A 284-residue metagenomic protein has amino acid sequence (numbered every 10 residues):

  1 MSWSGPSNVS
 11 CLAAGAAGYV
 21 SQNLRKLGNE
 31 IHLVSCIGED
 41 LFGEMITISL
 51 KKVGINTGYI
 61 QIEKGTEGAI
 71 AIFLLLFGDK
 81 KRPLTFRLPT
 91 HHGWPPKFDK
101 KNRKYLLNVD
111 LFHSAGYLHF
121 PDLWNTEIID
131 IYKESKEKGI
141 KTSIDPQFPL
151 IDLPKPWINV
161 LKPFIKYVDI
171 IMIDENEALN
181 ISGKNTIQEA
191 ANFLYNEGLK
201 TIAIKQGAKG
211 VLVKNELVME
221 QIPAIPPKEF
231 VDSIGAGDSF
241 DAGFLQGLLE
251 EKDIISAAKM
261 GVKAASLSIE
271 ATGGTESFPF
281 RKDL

Functional and structural regions predicted by a protein language model:
M1-V34, L41-I48, K52, F230: Glycine-rich phosphate/adenosyl-contacting loop at the front of the ribokinase-like
N8-A16, Q61-G65, G235: Active-site nucleophile and cofactor-binding loops and adjacent substrate-binding regions of central metabolic enzymes
V20, I46, I131-Y132, A264: Aromatic/hydrophobic pocket-lining residues that form π-stacking "cages" and hydrophobic walls in ligand
L27, T66-A69, G207: Short, basic and Ser/Thr-rich N-terminal targeting/leader segments
S49-I62, L75-E220: Ribokinase/PfkB-type carbohydrate-kinase core domain
A69-L74, I222: Catalytic-core segment of enzymes that process non-peptidic bonds
K133-E137, G183-L284: Conserved phosphate-binding/catalytic region of the ribokinase-like
